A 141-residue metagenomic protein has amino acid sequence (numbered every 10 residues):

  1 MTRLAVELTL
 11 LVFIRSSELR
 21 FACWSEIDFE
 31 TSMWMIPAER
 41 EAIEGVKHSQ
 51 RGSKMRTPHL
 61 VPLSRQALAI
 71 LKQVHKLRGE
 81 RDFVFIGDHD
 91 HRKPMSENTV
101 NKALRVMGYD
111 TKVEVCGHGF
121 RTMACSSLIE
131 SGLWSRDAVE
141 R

Functional and structural regions predicted by a protein language model:
M1-R3, V12, V61, V74-R92 (+1 more regions): Short, basic (Lys/Arg/His-rich) helix/loop patches that form interaction surfaces in the mid-to-C-terminal regions
L8-A22, S131-W134: A short, glycine-centered helix-capping/turn motif at helix boundaries that positions DNA-contacting or catalytic
V12, F21-K76: Conserved tyrosine-mediated DNA breakage-rejoining catalytic core shared by Y-recombinases
S17, A69, S126: Glycine-centered loop/turn positions within well-structured domains that cap or flank conserved ligand/cofactor-binding
D28, M95-S96: Poly-acidic low-complexity segments
